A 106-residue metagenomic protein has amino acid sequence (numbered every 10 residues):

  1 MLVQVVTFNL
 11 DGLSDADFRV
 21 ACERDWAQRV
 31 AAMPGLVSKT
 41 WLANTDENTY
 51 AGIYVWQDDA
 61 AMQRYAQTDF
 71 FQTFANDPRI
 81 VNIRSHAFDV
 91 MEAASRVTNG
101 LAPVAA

Functional and structural regions predicted by a protein language model:
M1-T49, D59-Q67, P78-A106: Short S/T/G/P-rich N-terminal loop/turn motif that feeds into the first structured element of a domain
Q72-D77: A common structural junction motif
